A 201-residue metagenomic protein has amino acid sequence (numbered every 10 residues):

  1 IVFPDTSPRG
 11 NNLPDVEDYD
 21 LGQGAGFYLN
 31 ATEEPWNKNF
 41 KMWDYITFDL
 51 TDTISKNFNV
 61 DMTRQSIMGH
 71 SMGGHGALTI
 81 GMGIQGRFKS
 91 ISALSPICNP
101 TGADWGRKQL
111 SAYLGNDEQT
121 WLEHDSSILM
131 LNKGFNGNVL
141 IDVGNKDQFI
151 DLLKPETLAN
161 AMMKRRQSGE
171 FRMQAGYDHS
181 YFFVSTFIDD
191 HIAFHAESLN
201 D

Functional and structural regions predicted by a protein language model:
I1-D201: Non-catalytic cap/lid and distal C-terminal segments of serine-dependent acyl enzymes
